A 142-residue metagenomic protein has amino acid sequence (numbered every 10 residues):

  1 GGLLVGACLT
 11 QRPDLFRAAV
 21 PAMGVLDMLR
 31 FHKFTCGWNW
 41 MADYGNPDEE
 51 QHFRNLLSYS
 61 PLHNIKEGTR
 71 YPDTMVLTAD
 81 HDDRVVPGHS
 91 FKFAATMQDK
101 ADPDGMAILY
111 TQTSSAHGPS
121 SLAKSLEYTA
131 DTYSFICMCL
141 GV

Functional and structural regions predicted by a protein language model:
G1-V142: Active-site-proximal cap/loop segments of hydrolase catalytic domains
